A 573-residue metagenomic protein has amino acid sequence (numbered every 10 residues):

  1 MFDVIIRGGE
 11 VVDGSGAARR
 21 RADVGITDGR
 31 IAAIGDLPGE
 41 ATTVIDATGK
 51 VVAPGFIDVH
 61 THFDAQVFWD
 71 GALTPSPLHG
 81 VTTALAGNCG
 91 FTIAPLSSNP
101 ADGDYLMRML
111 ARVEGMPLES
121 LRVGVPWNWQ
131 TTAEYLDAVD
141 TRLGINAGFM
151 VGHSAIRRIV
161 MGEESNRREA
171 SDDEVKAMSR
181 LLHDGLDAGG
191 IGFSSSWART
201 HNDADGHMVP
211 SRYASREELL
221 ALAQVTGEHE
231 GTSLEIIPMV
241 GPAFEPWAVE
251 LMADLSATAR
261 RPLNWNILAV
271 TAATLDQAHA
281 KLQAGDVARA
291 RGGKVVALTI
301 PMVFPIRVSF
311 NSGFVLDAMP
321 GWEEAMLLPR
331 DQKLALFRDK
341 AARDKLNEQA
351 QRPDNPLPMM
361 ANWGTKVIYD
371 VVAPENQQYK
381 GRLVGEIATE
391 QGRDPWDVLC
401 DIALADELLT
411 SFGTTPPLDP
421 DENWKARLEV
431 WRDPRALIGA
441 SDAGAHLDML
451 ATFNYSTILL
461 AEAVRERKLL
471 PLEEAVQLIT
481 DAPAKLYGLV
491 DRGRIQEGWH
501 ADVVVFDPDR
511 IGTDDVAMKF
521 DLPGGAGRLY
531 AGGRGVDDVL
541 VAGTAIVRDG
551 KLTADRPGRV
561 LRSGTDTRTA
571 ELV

Functional and structural regions predicted by a protein language model:
M1-G55: Histidine-rich, glycine-flanked metal-binding segment
G9, G29, G49, H60 (+11 more regions): Divalent metal-coordination and catalytic microenvironments
V11-D23, S411-D421, R427, P471-V476 (+1 more regions): Acidic, glycine-enriched loop/beta-strand segments at the rims of small-molecule binding/catalytic pockets
I31, P38, G90-F91, S154 (+11 more regions): Short, glycine-/Ser/Thr-/acidic-enriched flexible segments
V52-P75: Di-metal (Zn2+ and/or Mg2+/Mn2+) metal-binding site signature of metallo-dependent hydrolases with the MBL/beta-CASP
W69-G192, E228-H229: Divalent-metal coordination cores built from histidine and acidic residues
Y135, V139, L143-G144, M150 (+5 more regions): Active-site neighborhoods of metal-dependent hydrolases
K425-A436, Y455, V505-R559: C-terminal cap of metal-dependent C-N hydrolases
